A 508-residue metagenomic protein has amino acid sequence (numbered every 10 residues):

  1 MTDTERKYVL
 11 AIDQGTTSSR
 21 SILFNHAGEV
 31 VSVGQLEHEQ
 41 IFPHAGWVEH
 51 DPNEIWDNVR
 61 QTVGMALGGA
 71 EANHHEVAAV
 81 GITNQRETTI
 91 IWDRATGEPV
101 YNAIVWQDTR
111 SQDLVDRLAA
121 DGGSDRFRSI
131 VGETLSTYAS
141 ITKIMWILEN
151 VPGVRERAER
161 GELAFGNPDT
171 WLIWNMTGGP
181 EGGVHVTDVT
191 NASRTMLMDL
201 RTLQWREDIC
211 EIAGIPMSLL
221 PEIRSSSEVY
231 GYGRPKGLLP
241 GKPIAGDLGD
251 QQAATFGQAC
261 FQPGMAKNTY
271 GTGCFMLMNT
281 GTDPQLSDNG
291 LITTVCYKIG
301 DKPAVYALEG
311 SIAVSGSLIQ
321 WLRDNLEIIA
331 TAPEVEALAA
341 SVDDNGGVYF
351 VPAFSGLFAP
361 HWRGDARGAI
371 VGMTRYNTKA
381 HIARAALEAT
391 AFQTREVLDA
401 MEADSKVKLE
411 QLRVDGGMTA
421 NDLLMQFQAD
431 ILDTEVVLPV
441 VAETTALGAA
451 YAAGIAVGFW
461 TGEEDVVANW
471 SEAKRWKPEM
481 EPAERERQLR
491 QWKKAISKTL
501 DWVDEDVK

Functional and structural regions predicted by a protein language model:
M1-Y101, S129, E222-S227, L238-G246 (+6 more regions): N-terminal glycine/serine-rich phosphate-binding loop of ATP-dependent small-molecule kinases, especially carbohydrate
T2-R6, L10-I12, Q112, L118-V131 (+5 more regions): Active-site core segments that coordinate phosphate-bearing ligands/cofactors across diverse enzyme families
S18, H74-V77, S218, N345 (+1 more regions): Short secondary-structure junction motifs
V48, P52, W56-V59, I82-Q85 (+5 more regions): Generic structural signal for well-ordered secondary structure
D108: Carbohydrate-associated surface elements
E207-E228: A conserved helix-loop-beta module that forms one wall/lid of the active-site cleft in ATP-utilizing catalytic domains
